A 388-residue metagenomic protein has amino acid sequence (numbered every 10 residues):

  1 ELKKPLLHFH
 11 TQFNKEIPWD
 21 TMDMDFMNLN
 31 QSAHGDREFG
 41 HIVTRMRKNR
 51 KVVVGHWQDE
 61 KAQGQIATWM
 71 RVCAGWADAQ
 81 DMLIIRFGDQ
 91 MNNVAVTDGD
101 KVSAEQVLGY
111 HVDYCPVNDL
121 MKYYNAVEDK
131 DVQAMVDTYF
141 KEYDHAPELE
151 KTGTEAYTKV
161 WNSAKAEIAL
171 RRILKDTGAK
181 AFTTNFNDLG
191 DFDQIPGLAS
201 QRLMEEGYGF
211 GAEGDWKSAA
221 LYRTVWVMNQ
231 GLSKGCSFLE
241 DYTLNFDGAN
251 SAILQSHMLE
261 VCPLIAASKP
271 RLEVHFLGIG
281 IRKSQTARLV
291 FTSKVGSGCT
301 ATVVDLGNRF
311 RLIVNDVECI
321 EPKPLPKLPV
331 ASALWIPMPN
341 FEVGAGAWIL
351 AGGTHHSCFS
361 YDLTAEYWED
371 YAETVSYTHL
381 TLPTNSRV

Functional and structural regions predicted by a protein language model:
L2-L6: A short helix->loop->beta-strand "cap" motif at the edges of active sites that frequently abuts
T11-N14, D20-T21, F26-Q31, R37-Q65 (+1 more regions): Anion-binding alpha/beta catalytic cores of soluble intermediary-metabolism enzymes, centered on
N14-L149: Cap/lid and interdomain-hinge subdomains that line or gate substrate/regulatory clefts in soluble alpha/beta enzymes
E148-A219: Long, internal scaffold/assembly segments composed of regular secondary structure
G207-L325: C-terminal catalytic subdomain
T300-Y377: Peripheral (often C-terminal) accessory segments that flank ATP-dependent C-N-forming ligase machineries
T378-T384: Conserved small/polar residues in nucleotide/adenosyl-binding loops
